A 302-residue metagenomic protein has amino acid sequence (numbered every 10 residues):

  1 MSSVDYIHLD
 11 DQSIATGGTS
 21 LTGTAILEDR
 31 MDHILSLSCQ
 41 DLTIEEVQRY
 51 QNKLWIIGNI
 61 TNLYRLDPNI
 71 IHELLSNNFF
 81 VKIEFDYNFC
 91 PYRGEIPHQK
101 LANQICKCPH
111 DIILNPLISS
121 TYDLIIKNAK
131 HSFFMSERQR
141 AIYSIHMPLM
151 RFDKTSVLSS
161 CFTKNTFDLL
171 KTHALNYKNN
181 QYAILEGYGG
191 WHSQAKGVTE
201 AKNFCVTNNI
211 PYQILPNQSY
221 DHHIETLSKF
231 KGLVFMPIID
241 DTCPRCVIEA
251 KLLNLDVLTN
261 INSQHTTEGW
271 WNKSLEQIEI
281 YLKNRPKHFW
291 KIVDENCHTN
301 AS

Functional and structural regions predicted by a protein language model:
M1-N62, L66-P68, N77, C90-E95 (+3 more regions): N-terminal pre-catalytic "stem/leader" segment of glycosyltransferase-like enzymes
L54-N59, L74-I113: Active-site proximal beta-strand in glycosyltransferases
F85, V234-I239, N260-N262: Short Ser/Thr-rich beta->loop micro-motif in glycosyltransferases that lines and helps position the nucleotide-sugar
K100-S132, S228: Membrane-proximal helix-turn-helix segments that form the acceptor-binding/catalytic region of lipid-linked
L114-N115, S119, K127-H173: Donor nucleotide-sugar binding/catalytic pocket of nucleotide-sugar-dependent glycosyltransferases
S159-H223: Conserved catalytic-core segment of nucleotide-activated headgroup transferases in glycan assembly
I224, V247-L253: Short alpha-helical segment that forms part of, or immediately flanks, the ligand-binding pocket in carbohydrate-active
S228-D240, L255: Acidic donor-binding loop of glycosyltransferase active sites
